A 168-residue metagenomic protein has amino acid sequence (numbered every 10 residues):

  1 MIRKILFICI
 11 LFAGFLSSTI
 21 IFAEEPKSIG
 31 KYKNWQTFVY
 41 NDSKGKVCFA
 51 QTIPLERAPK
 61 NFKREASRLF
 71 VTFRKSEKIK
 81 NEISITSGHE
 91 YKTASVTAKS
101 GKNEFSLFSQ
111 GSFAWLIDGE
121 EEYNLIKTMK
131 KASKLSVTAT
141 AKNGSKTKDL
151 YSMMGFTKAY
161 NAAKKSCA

Functional and structural regions predicted by a protein language model:
M1-C9: Bacterial N-terminal signal peptides that target proteins for export
I8-S17: Bacterial N-terminal signal peptides
S17-A23: Sec/Tat signal peptide C-region and signal peptidase I cleavage site
A23-A168: A generic "folded-domain core" signal
